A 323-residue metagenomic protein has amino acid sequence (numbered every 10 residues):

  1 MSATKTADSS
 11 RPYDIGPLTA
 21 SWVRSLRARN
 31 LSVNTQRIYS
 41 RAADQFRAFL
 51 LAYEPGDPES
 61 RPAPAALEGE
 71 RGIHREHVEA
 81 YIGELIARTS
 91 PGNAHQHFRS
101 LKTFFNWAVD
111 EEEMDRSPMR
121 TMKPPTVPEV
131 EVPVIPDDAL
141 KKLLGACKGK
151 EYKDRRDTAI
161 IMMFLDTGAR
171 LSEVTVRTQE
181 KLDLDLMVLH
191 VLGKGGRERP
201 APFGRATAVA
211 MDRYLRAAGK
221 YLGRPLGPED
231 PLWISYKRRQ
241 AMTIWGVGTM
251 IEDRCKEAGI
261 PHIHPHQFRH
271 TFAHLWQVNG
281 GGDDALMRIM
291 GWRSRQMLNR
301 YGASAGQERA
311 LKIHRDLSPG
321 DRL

Functional and structural regions predicted by a protein language model:
M1-L323: Conserved catalytic core of the tyrosine transesterase superfamily
